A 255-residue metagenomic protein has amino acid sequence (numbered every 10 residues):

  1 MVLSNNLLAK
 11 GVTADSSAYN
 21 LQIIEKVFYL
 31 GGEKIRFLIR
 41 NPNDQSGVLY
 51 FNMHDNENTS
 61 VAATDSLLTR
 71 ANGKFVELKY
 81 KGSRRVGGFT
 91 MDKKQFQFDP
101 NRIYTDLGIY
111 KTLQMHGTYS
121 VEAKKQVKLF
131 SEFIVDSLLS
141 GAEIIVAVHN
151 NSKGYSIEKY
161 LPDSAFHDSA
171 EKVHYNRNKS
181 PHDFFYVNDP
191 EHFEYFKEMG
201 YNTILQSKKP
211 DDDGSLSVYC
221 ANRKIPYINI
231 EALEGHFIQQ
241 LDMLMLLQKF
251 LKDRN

Functional and structural regions predicted by a protein language model:
M1-V2: Sec-dependent N-terminal signal peptides
N5-N255: Structured catalytic-domain cores with a bias toward divalent-metal coordination
